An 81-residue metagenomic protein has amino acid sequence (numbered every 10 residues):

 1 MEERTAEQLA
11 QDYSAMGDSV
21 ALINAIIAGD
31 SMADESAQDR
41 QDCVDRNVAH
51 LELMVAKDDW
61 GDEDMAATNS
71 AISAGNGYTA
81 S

Functional and structural regions predicted by a protein language model:
M1-S81: Beta-rich interaction/scaffold domains
